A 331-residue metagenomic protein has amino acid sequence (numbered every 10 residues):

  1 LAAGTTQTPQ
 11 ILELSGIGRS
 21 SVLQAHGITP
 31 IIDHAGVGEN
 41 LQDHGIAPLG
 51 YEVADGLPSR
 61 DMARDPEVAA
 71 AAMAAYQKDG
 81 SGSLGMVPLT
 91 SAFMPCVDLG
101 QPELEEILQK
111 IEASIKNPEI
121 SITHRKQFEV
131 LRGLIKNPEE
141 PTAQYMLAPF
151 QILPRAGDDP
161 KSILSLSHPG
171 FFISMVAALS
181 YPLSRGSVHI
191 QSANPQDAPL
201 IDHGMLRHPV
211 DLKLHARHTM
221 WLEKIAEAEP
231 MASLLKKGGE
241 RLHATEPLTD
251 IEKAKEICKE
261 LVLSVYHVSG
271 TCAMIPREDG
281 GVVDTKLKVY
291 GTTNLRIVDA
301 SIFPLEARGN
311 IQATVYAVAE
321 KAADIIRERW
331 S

Functional and structural regions predicted by a protein language model:
L1-G56, F172-M231, K255-S331: C-terminal structured subdomain/cap of oxidoreductase catalytic cores
A2, Q7-L166, H243-I251, I257-E260 (+2 more regions): Mid-to-C-terminal "cap/lid" subdomains and adjacent gly/pro-rich loops that border and regulate access to redox
D158-H168, D284-T285, N310-I311: Short, polar loop/linker segments at the starts of domains and inter-domain junctions
A232-T245: Short, glycine/acidic-rich hinge or "gate" loops at secondary-structure transitions that mediate conformational
